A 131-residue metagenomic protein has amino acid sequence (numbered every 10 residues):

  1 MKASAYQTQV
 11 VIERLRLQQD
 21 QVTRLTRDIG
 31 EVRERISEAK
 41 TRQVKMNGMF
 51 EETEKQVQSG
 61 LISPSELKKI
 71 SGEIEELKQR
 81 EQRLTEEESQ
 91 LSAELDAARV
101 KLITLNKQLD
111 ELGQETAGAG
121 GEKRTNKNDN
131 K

Functional and structural regions predicted by a protein language model:
M1-A117: Alpha-helical, heptad-rich or low-complexity scaffold/stalk segments that mediate oligomerization or tethering
K123-N130: Acidic, serine/proline-rich low-complexity intrinsically disordered regions
